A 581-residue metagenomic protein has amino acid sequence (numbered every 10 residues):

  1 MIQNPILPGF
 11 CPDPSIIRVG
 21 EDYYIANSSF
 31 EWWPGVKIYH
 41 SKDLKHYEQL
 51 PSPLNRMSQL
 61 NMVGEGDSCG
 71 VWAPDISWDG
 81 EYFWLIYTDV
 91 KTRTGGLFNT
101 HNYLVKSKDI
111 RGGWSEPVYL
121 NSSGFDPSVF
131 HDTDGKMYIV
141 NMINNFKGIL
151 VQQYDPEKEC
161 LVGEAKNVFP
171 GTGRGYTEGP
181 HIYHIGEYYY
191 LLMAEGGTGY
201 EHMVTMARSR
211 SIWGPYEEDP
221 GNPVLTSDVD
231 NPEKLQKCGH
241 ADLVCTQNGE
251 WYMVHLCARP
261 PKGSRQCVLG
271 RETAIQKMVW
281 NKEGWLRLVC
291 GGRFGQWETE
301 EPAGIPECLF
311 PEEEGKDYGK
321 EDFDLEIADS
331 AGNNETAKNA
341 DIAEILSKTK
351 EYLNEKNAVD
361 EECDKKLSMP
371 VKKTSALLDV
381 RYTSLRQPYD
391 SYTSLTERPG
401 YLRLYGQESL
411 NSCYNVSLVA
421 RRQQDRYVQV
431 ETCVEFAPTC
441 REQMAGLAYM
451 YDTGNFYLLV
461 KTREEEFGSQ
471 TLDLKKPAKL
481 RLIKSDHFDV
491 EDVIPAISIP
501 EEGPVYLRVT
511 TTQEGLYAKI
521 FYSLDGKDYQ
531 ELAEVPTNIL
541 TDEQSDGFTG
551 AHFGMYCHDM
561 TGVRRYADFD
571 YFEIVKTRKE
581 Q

Functional and structural regions predicted by a protein language model:
M1-Q581: Carbohydrate-active catalytic/glycan-binding domains of CAZyme proteins, especially the secreted or lumenal ectodomains
